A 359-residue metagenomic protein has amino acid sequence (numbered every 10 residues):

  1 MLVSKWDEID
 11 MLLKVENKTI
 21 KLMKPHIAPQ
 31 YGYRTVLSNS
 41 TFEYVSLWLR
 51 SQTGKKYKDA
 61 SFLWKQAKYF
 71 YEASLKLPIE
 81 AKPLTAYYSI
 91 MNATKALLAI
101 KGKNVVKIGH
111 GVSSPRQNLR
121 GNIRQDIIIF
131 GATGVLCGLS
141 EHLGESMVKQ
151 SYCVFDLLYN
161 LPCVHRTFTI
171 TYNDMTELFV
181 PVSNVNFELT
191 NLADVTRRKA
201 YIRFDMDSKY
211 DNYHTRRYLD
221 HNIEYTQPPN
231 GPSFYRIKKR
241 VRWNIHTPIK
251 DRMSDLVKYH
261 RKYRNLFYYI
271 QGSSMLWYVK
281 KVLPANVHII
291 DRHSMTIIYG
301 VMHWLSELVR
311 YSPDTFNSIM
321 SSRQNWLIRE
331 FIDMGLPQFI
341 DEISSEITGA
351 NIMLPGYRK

Functional and structural regions predicted by a protein language model:
L2-K359: Terminal alpha-helical segments
